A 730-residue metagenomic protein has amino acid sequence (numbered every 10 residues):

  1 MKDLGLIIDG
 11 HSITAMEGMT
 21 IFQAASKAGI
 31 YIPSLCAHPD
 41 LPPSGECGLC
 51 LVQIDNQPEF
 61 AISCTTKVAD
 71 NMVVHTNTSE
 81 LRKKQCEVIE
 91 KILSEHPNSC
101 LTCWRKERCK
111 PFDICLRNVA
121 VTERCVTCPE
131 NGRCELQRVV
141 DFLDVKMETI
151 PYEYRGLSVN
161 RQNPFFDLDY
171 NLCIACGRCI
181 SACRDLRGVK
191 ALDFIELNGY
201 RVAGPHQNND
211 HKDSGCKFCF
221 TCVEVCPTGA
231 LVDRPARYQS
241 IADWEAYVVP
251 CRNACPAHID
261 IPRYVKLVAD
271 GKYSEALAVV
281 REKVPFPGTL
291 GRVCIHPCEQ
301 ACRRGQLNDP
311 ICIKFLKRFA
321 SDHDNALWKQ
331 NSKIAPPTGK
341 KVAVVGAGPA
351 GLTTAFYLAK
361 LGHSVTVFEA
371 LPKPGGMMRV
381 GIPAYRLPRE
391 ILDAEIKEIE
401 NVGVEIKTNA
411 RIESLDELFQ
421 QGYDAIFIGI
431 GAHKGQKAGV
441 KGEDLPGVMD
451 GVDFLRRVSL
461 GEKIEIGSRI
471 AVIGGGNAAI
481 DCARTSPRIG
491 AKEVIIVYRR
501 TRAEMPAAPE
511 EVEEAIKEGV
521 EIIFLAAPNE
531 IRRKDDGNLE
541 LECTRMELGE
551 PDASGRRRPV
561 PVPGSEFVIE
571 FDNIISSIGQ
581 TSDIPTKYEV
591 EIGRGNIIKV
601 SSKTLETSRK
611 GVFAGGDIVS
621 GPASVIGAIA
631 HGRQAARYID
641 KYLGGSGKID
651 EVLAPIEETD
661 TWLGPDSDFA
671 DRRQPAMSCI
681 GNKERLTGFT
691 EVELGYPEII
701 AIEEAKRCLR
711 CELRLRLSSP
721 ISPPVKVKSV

Functional and structural regions predicted by a protein language model:
G48, Q57-T366, A370-L371, M378-Y385 (+5 more regions): Fe-S ferredoxin-like electron-transfer domains and their immediately adjacent linker/connector regions across
D243-C251, E513-G519, A527-L539, G549 (+3 more regions): Mid-to-C-terminal Rossmann-like scaffold of FAD/NAD(P)H-dependent oxidoreductases
E275, P336, K341-V345, D393-V440 (+4 more regions): Feature captures the FAD/FMN-dependent oxidoreductase FAD-binding
F319-P336, A394-S414, G435-I489, G593-S608: Glycine-rich dinucleotide-binding loop and its adjacent helix/turn
V345-P349, G475-G476, D617: Glycine-rich Rossmann-fold phosphate-binding loop(s) that bind the pyrophosphate of adenine dinucleotide cofactors
S364-K407, V458, A483-E530, G647-W662: Rossmann-like dinucleotide-binding cores of NAD(P)H-dependent redox enzymes
D444-S468, P551-P622, I626-A630, L663-G664: FAD-site-proximal beta/loop scaffold in flavoenzymes
C482, I618-I649: A conserved FAD-binding loop/helix module that cradles the flavin
